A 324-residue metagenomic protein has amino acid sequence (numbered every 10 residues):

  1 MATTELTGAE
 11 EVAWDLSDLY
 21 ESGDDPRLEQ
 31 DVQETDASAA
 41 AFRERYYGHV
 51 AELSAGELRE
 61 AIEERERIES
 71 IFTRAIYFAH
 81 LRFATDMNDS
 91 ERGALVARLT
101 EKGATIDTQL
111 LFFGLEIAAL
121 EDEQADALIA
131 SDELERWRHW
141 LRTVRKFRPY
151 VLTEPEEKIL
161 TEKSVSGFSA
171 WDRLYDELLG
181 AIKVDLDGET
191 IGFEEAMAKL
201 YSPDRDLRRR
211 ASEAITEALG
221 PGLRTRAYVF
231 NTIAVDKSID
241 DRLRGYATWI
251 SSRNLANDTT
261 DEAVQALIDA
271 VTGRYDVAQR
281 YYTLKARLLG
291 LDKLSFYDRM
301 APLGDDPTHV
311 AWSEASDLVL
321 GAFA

Functional and structural regions predicted by a protein language model:
M1-F323: A well-structured
